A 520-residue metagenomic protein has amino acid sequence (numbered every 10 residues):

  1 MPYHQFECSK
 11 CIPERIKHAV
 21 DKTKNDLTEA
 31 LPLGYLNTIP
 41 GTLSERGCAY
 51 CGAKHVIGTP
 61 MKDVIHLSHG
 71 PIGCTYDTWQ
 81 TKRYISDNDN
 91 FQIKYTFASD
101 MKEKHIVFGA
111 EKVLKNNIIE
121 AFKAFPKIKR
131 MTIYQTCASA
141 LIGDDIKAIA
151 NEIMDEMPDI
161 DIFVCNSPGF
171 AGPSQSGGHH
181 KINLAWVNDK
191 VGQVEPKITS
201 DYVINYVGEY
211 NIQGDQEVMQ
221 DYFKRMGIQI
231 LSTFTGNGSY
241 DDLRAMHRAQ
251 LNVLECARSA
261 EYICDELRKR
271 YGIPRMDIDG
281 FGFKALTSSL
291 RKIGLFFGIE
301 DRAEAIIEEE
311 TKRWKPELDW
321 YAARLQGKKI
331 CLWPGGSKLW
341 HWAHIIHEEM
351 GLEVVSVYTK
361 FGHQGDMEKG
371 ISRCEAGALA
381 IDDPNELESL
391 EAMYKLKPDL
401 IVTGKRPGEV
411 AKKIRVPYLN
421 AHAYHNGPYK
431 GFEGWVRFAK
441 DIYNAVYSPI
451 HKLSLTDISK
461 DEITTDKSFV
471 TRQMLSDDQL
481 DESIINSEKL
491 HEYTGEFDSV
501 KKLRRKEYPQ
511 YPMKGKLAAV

Functional and structural regions predicted by a protein language model:
M1-V520: An N-terminal assembly and electron-transfer interface module characteristic of large anaerobic redox and radical
